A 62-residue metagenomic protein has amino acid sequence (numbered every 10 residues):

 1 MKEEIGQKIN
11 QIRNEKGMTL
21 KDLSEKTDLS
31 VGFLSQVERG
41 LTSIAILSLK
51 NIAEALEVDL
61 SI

Functional and structural regions predicted by a protein language model:
M1-E3: A detector for short, charged/polar N-terminal pre-domain segments
Q7-E25: Short basic helix-loop element that most often maps to the first helix and adjoining turn of HTH DNA-binding modules
I9, E38, S48: DNA major-groove recognition helix of helix-turn-helix
K21, V31-G32, K50: Residues within helix-turn-helix
S30-I44: Recognition helix of helix-turn-helix/homeodomain-like DNA-binding domains that insert into the DNA major groove
L47, E57-I62: Short C-terminal boundary/hinge segments that cap the last helix of small helical domains
A53-A55: Acidic, compositionally biased tether/linker regions
